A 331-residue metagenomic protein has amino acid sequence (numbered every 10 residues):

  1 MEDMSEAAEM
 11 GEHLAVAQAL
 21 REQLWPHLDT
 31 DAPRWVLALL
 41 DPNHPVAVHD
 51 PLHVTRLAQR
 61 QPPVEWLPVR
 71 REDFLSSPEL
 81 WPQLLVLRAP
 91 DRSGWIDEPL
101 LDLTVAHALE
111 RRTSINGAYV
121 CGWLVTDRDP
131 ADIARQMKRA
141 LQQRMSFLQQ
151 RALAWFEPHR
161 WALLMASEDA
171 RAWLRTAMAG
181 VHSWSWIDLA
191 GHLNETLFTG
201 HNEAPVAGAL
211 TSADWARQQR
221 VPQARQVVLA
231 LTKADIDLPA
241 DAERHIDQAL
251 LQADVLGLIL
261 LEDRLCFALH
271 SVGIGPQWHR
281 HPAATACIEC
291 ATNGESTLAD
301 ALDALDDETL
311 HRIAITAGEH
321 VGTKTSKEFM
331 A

Functional and structural regions predicted by a protein language model:
E2-Q61, P68-R70, E79, L84 (+3 more regions): A contiguous, surface-oriented mixed alpha/beta subdomain in the mid-to-C-terminal portion of proteins that forms
L75-A89, A108-T113: Hydrophobic, conserved cores of late-appearing folded domains
P90, W95-R112: A glycine-rich, hydrophobic loop/mini-helix early in the fold
